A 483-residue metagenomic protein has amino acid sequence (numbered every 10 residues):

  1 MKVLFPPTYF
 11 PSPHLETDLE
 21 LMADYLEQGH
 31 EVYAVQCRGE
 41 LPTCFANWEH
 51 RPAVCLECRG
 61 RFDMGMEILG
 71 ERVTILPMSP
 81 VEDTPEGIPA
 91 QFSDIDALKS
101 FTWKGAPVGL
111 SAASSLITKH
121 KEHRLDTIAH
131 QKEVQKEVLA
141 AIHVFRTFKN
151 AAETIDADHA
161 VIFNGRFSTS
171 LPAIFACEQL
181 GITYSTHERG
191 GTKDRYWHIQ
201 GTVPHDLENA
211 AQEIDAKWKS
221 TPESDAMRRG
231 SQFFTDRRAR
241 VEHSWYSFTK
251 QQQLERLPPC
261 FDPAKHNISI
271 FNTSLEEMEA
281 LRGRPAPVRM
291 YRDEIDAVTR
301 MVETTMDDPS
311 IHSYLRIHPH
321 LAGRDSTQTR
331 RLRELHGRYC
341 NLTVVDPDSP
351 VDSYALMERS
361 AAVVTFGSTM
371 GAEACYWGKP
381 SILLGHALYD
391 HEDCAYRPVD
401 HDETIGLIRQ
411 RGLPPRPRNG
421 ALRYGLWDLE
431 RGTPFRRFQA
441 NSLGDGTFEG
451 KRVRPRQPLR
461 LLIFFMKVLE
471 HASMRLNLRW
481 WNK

Functional and structural regions predicted by a protein language model:
T8-T17, I162, E276-R282: A short, glycine/small-residue-rich beta-strand->loop->alpha-helix junction that serves as a flexible
S12-A34, I174, Y291-M306: Histidine-anchored nucleotide/phosphate-binding helix
H30-I142, R189-T249, N441-G450, K467 (+1 more regions): Conserved N-terminal ligand/cofactor-binding loop architecture of enzyme catalytic domains
V144-I199: Conserved nucleotide-sugar donor-interacting segment of glycosyltransferase catalytic cores, predominantly GT-B
T169, D348-Y396: A donor-sugar binding/catalytic signature common to diverse glycosyltransferases and related nucleotide-sugar
A239-E334: Conserved catalytic-core segment of nucleotide-activated headgroup transferases in glycan assembly
D308, C394, P398-K483: Long, C-terminal catalytic modules of enzymes
R330-P347: Nucleotide-activated donor-binding/catalytic signature segment of Leloir-type glycosyltransferases, i.e., the conserved
